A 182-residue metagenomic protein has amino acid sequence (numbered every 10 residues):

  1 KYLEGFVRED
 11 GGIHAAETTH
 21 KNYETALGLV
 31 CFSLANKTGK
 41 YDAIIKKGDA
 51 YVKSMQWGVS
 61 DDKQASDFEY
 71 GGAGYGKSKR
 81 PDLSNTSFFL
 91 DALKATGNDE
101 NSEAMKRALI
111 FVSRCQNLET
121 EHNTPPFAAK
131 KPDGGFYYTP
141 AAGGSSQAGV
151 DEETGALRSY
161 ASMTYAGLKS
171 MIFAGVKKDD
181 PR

Functional and structural regions predicted by a protein language model:
K1-R182: Preference for long, amphipathic alpha-helical scaffolds in soluble/luminal domains and all-alpha bundles
